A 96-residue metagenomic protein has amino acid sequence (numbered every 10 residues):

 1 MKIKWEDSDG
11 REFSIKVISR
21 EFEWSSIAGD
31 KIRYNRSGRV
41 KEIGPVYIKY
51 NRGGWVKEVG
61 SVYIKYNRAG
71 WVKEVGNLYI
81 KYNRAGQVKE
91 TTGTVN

Functional and structural regions predicted by a protein language model:
M1-N96: Repetitive, compositionally biased segments used for assembly/scaffolding
